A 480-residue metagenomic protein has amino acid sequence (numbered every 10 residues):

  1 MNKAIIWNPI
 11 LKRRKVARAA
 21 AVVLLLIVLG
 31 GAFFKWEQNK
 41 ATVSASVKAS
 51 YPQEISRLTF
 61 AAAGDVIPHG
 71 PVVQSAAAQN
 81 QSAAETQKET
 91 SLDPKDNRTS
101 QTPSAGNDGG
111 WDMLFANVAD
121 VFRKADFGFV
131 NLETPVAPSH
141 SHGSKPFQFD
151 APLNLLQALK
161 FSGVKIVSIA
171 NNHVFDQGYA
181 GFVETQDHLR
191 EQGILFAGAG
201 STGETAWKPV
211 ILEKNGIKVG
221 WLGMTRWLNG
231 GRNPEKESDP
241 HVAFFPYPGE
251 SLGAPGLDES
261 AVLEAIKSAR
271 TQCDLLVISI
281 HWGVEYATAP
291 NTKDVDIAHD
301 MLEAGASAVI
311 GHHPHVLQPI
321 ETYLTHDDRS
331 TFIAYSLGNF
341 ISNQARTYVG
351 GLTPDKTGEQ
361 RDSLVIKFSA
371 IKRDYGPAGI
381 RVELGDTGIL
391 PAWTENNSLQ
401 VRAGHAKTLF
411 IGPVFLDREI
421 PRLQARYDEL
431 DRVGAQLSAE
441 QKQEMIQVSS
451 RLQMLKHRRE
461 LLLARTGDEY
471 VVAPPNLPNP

Functional and structural regions predicted by a protein language model:
N2-W7, A17-P480: Acidic, metal/ion-coordinating pockets
R13-R14: Juxtamembrane/start-of-transmembrane alpha-helix segments at the extracytoplasmic/lumenal side of membrane anchors
